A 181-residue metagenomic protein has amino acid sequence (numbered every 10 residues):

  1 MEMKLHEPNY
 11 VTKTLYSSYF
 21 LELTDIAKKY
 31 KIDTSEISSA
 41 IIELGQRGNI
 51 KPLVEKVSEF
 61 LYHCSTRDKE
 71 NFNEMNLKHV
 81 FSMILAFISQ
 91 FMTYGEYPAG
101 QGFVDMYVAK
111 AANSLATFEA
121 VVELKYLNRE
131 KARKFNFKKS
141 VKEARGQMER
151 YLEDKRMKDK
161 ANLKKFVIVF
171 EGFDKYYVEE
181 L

Functional and structural regions predicted by a protein language model:
M1-M148, L152, L181: Extended alpha-helical interface modules used as scaffolds for assembling large macromolecular complexes
R156-L181: Domain-level recognition of nuclease-like catalytic cores that cleave nucleotide substrates
